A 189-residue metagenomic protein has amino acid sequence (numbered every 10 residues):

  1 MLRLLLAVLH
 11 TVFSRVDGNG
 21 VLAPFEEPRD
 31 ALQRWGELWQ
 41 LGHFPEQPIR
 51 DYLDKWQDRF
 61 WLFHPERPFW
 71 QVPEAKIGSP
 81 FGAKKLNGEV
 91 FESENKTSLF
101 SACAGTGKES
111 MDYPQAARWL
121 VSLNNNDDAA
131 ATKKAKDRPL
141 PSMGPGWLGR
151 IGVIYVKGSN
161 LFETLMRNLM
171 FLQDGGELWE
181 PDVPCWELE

Functional and structural regions predicted by a protein language model:
M1-E189: Conserved small-residue
